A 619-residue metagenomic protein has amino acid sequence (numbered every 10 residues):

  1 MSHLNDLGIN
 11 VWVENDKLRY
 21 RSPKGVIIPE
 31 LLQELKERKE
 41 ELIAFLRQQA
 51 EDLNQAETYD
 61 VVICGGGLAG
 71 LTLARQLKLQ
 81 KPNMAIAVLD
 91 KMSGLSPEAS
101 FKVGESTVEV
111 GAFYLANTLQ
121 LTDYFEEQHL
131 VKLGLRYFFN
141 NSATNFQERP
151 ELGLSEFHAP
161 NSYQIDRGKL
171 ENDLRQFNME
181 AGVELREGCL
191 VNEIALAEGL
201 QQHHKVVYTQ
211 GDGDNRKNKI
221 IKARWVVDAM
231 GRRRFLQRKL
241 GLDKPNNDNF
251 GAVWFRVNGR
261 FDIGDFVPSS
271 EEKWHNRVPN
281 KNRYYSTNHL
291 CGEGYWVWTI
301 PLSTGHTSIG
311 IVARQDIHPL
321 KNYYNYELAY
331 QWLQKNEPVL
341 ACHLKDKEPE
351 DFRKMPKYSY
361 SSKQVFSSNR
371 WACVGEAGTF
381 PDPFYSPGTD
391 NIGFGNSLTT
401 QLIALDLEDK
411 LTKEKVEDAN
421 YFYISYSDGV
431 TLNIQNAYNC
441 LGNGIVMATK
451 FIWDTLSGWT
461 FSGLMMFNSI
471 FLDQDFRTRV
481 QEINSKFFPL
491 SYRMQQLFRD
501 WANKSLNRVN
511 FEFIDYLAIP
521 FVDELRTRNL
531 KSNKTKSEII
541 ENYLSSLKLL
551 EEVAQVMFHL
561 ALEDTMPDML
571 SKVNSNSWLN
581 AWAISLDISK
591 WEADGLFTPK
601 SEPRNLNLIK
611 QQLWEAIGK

Functional and structural regions predicted by a protein language model:
M1-D52: Non-catalytic accessory regions
N54-A69, A87: Beta1/beta-strand and adjacent pyrophosphate-binding region of the FAD-binding site in flavoprotein oxidoreductases
K78-V103: Glycine-rich FAD pyrophosphate-binding loop
S96, F177-V339, N396: Predominantly flavin-linked oxidoreductase catalytic cores and closely associated redox partners
S96-T144: N-terminal FAD cofactor-binding segment of flavoenzymes
F146-R167, H203-K205, V312-D316: Helix-loop-beta segment of a Rossmann-like dinucleotide-binding subdomain
E293-Y295, P301-G305, V312, D316-Y438: FAD/FMN-dependent oxidoreductases across multiple families
L402-K619: C-terminal helical "tail/cap" subdomain of flavin- and related membrane-associated enzymes
